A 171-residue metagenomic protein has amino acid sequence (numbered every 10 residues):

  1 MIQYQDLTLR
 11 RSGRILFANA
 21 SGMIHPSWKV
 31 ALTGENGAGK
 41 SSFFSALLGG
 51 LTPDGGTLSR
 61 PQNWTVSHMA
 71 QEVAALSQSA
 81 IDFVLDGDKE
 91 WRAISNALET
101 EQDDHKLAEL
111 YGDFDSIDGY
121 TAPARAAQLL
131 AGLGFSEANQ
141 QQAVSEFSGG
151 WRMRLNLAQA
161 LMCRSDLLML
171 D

Functional and structural regions predicted by a protein language model:
M1-D171: ABC ATP-binding cassette signature C-motif
